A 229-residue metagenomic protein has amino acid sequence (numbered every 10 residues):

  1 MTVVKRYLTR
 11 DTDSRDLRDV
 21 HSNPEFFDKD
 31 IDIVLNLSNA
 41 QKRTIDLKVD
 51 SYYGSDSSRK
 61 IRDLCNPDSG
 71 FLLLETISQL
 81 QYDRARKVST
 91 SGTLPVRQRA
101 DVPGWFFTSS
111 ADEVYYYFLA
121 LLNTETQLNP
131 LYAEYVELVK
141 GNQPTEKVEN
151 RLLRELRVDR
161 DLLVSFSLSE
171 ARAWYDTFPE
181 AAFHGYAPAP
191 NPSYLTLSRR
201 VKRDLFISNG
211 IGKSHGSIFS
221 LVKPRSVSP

Functional and structural regions predicted by a protein language model:
M1-T44, K48-P229: Nucleic-acid endonuclease domains
